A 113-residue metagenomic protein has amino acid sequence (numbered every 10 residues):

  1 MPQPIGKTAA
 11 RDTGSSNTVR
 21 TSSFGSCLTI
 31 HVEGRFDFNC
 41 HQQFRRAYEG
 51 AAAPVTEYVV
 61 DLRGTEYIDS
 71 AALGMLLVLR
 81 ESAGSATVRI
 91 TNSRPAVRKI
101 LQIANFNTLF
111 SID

Functional and structural regions predicted by a protein language model:
P4, A9-R45, G64: STAS-typified acidic loop motif
F36-L109: Amphipathic alpha-helical interaction surfaces in cytosolic regulatory modules
S111-D113: Short acidic-hydrophobic, aromatic-tinged amphipathic segments that line or gate anion-handling sites
